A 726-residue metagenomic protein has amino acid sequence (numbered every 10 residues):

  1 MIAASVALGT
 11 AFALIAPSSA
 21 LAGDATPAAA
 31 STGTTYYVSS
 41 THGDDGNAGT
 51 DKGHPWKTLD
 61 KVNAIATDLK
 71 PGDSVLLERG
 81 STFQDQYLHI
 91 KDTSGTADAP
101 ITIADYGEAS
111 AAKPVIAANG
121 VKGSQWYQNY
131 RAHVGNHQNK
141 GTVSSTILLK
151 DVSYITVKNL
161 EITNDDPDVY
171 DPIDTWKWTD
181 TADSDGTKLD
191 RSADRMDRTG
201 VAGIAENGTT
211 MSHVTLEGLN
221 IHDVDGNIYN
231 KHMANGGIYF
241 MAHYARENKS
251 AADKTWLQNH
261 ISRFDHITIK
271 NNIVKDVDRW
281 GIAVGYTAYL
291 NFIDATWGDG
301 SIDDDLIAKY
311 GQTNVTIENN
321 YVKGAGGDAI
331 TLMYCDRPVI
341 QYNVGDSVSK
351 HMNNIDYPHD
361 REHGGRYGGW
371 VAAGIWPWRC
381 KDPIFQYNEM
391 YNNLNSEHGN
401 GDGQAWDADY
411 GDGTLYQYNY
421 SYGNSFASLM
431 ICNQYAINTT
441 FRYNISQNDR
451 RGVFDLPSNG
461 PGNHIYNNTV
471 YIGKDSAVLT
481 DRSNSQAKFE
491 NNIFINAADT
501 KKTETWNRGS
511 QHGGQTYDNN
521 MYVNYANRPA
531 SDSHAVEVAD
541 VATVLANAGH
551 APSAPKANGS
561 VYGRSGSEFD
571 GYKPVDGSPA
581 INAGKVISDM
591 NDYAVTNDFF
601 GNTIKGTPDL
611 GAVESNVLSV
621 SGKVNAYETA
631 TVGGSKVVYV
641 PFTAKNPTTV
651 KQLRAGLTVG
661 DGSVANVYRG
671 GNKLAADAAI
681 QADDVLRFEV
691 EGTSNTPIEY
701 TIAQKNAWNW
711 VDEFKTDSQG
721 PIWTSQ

Functional and structural regions predicted by a protein language model:
F12-A30: Sec-dependent signal peptide cleavage junction
S40-E78, S578, D609: Acidic Gly/Asp/Thr-rich repetitive segments characteristic of extracellular carbohydrate-active and adhesion proteins
D85-D92, D98, L415-S421, N433-G571: Predominantly extracellular beta-rich ligand-binding scaffolds that present long acidic/polar faces for carbohydrate
D85-L88, G120-V121, V143-T146, D166-I173 (+12 more regions): Short glycine/acidic-rich loop motifs that flank beta-strands on beta-rich extracellular proteins
S94-S192, D223-Y229: Right-handed parallel beta-helix/beta-spiral solenoid domain characteristic of secreted/periplasmic
P100, S153-N164, T209-D225, Y244-W280 (+11 more regions): Right-handed parallel beta-helix
A535-E614, A655: C-terminal accessory segments
V617-A707: Beta-rich interaction/scaffold domains
